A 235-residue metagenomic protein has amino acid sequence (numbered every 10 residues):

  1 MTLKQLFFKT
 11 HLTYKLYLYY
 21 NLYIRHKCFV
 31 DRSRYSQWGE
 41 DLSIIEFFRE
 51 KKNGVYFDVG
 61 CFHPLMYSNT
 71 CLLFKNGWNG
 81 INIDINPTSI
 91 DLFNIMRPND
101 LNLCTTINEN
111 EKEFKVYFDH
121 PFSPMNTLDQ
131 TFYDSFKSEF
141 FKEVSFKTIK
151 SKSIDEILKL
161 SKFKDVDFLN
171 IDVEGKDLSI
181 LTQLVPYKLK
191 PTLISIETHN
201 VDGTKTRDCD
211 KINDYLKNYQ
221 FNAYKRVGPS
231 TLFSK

Functional and structural regions predicted by a protein language model:
M1-K235: Phosphate/nucleotide-binding beta-alpha loop and adjacent structural elements of enzyme active sites
